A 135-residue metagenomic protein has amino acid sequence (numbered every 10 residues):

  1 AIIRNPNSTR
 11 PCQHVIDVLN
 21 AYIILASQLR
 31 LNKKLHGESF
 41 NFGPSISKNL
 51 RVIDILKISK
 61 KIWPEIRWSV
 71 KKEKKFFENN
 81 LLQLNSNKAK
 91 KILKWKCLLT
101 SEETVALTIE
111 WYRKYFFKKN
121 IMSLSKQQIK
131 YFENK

Functional and structural regions predicted by a protein language model:
I2-K135: C-terminal substrate-binding subdomain of Rossmann-fold SDR/epimerase-dehydratase oxidoreductases
